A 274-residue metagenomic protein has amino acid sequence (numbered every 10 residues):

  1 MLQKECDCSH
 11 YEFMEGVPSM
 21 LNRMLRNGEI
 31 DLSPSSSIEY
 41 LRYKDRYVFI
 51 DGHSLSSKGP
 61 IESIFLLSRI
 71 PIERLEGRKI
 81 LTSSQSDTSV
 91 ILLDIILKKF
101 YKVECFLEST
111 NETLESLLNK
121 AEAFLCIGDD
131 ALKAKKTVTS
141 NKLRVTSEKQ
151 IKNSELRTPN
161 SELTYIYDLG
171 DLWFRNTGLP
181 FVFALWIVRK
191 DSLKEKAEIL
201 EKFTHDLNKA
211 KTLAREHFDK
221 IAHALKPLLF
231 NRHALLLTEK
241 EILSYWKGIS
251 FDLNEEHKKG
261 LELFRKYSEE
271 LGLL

Functional and structural regions predicted by a protein language model:
M1-K4, E15, E62-L117, D129-K133 (+1 more regions): Bilobed "Venus flytrap"/periplasmic-binding protein-like clamshell domains and structurally analogous long
C8-M20: A short beta-strand-loop structural module common to alpha/beta enzyme folds
V17-S19, E29-L41, H53, I127-A131 (+1 more regions): Beta->alpha turn/N-cap motifs
M24-R26, L117-L118, S268: Hydrophobic residues within well-ordered alpha-helices
D51-I72, R175-D191: Hydrophobic/proline-rich hinge and linker segments of small-molecule sensing/allosteric domains, predominantly
S109-T139, K152, P159-K220: Pocket-lining segment of extracytoplasmic ligand-binding domains
R144-K149: Short Gly/Ser/Thr- and charged-rich N-terminal loops/segments that act as flexible capping/hinge elements
K194-Y267: Secondary-structure end/capping motifs
